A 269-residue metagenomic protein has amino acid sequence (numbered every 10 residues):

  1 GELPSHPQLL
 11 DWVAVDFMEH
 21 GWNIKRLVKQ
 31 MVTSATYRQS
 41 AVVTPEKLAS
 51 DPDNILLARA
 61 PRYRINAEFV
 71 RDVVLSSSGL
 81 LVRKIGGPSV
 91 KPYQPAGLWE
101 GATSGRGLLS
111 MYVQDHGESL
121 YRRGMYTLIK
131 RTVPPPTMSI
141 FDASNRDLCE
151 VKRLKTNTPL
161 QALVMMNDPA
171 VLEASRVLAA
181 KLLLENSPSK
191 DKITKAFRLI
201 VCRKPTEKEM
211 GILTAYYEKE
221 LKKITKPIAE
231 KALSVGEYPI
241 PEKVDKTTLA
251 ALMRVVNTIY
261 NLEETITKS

Functional and structural regions predicted by a protein language model:
G1-S119, M138, S144-L154, M166-P239 (+3 more regions): Primarily short, surface-exposed interaction patches in extracytoplasmic proteins
R123-Q161: Active-site beta-strand/loop architecture of penicillin-binding DD-peptidases
I129-R131, P169, I259: A broadly conserved detector of short glycine/acidic/proline-rich loop/turn motifs that flank catalytic sites and bind
V256: Aromatic-residue-lined binding/catalytic grooves and analogous aromatic/hydrophobic interfacial grooves in multimeric
